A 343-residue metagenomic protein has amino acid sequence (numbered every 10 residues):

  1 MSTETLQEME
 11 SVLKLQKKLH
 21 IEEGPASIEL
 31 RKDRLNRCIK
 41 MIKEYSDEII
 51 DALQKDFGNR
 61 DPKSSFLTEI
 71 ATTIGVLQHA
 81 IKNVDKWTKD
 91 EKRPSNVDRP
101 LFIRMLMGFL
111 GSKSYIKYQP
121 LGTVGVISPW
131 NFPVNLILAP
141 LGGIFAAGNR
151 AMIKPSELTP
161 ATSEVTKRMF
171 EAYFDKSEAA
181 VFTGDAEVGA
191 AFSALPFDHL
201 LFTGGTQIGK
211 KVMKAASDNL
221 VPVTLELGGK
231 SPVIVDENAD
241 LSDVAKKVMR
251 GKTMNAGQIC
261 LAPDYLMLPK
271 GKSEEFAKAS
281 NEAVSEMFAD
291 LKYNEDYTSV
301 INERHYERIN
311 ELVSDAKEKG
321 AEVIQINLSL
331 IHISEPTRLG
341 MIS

Functional and structural regions predicted by a protein language model:
M1-S112: N-terminal Rossmann-like NAD(P)+-binding subdomain of aldehyde/semialdehyde dehydrogenases
R31, L77, G148, A179 (+5 more regions): Residue-level signal for inorganic ion chemistry
R37-E48, V165-Y173, A245, A279 (+3 more regions): Generic non-transmembrane alpha-helical segments
K89, N96-D243: Rossmann-like NAD(P) dinucleotide-binding subdomain of oxidoreductase/dehydrogenase enzymes
Q207-L330, S334: ALDH superfamily catalytic-core signature
I331-S343: Single conserved hydrophobic/aromatic residue that forms the stacking wall/gate of nucleotide- or nucleobase-binding
